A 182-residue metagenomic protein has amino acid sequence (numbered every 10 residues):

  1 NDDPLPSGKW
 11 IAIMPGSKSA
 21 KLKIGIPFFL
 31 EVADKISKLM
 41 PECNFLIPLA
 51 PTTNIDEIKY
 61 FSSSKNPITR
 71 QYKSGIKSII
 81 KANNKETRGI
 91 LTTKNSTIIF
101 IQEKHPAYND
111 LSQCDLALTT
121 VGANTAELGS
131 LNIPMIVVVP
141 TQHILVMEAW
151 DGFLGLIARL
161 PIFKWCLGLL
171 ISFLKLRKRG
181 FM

Functional and structural regions predicted by a protein language model:
N1-M182: Nucleotide-activated sugar donor-binding and catalytic core shared by glycosyltransferases and related lipid-linked
